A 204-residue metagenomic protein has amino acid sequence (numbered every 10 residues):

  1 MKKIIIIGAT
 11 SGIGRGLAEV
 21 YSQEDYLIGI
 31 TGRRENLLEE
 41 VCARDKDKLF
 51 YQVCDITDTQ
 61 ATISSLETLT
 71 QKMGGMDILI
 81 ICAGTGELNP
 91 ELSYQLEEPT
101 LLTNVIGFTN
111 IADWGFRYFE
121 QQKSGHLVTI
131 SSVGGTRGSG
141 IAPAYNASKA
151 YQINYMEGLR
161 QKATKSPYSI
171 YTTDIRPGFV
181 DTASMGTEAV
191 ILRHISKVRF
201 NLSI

Functional and structural regions predicted by a protein language model:
T10-S11: Conserved glycine-rich cofactor-binding loop
E24-E40: Conserved glycine-rich Rossmann-like NAD(P)H-binding loop of the short-chain dehydrogenase/reductase
C82-L88: Conserved NAD(P)H cofactor-binding loop of Rossmann-fold oxidoreductase domains
N89-L102: Short alpha-helical oligomerization interface
A112, S148: Active-site helix of classical SDR
S132: Residue(s) in the substrate-gating loop at a strand-loop-helix junction that position the organic substrate next
I170, D174-I175, A189-I204: C-terminal helical subdomain
